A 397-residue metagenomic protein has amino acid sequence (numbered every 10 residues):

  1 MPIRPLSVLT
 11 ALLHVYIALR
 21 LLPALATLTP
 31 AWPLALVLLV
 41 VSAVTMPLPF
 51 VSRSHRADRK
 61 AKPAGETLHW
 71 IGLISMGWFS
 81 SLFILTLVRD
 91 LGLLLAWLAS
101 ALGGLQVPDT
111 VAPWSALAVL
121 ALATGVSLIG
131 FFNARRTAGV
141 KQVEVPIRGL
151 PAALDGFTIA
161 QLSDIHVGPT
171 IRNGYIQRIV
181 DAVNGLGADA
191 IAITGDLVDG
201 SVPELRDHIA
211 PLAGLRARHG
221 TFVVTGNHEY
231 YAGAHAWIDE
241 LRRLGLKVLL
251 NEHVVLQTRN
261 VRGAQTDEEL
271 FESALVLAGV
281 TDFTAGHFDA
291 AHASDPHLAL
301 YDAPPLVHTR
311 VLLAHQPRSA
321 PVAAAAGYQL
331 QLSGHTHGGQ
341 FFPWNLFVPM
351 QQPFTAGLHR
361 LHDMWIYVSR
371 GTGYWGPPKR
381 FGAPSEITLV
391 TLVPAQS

Functional and structural regions predicted by a protein language model:
M1-R136: Non-catalytic terminal accessory segments
K141, P146-S397: Soluble catalytic domains of enzymes that build or remodel membrane lipids, polysaccharides, and related
